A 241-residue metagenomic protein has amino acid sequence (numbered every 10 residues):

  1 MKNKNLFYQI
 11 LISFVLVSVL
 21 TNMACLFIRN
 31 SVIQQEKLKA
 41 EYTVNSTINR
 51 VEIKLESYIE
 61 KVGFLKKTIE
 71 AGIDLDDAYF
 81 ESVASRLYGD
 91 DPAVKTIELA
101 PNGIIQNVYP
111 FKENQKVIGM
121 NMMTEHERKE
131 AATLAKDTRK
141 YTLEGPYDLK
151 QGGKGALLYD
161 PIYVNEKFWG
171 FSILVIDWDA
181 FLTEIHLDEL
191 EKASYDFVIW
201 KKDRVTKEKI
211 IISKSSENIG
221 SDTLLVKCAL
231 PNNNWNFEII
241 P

Functional and structural regions predicted by a protein language model:
M1, N30-S31, L38, Y109-K112: A short alpha-helix capping/helix-coil boundary motif
M1-Y8, N232-N234, I239-P241: N-terminal positive-inside, membrane-proximal cytosolic segments immediately preceding the first
K4-L11, K37-T47, G103-N107, G170-L182: Short N-terminal helix-initiation segments at or just after the protein's N-terminus
L6, I10-L75: Juxtamembrane extracytoplasmic/periplasmic/luminal helical "stalk" adjacent to the first N-terminal
G63, K201, E238-P241: Solvent-exposed, well-ordered amphipathic alpha-helical segments that flank/support binding or catalytic loops
A71-N236: Intrinsically disordered, low-complexity polar/acidic regions
